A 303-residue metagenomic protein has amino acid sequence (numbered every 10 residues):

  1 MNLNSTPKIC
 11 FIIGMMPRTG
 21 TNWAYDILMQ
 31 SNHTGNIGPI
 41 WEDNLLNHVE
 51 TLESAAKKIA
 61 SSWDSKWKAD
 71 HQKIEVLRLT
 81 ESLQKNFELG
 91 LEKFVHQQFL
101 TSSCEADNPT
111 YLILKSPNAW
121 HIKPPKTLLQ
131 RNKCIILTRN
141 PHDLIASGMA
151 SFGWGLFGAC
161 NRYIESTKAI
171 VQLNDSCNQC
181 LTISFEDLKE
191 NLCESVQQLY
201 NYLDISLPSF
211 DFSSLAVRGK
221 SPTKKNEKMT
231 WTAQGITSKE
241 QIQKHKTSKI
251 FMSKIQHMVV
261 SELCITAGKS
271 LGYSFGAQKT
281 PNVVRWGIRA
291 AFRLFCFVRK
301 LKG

Functional and structural regions predicted by a protein language model:
M1-C10, I205-G303: PAPS-dependent sulfotransferases, especially Golgi type II membrane carbohydrate sulfotransferases
S5-N22, D26-L28: Walker A (P-loop) phosphate-binding motif
M15, P39, L137-R139: Cofactor-binding loop segments of dinucleotide-utilizing enzymes, especially the Rossmann-like FAD- and NAD(P)+-binding
Q30-K115, W120-I122: PAPS-dependent sulfation machinery
D43-N44, H142-I145, S214-V217: Short gly/pro/ser/thr-enriched loop/turn and capping motifs at secondary-structure boundaries
L83-V95, P117-N118, G158-S166, N191 (+2 more regions): Soluble or luminal CAZymes and related metallo-dependent hydrolases
Q98, S166-I170, S195, Q256 (+1 more regions): Alpha-helical packing segments of well-folded alpha/beta enzyme cores
A106-F210, T223-T232, I236, R293-C296: PAPS-dependent sulfotransferase catalytic domain
